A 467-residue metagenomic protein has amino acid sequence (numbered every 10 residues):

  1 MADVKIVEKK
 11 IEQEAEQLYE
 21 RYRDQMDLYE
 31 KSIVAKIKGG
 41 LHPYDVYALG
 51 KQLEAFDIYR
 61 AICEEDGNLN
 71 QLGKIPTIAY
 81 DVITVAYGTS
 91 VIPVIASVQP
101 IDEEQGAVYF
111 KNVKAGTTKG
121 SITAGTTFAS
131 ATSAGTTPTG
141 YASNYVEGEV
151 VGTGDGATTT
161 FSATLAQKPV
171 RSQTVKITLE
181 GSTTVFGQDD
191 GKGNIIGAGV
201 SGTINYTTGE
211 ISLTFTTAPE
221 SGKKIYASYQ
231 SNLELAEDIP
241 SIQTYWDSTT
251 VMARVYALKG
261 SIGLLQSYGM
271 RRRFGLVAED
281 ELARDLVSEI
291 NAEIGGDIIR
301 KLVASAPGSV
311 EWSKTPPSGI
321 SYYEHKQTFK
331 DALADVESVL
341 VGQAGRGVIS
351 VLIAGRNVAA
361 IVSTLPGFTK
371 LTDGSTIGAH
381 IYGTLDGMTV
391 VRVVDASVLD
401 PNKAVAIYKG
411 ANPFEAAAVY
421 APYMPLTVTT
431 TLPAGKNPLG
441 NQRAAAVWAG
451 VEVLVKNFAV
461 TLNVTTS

Functional and structural regions predicted by a protein language model:
M1-D27, S305-A306, F368-A379, T384-G387 (+1 more regions): Short, intrinsically disordered N-terminal pre-domain segments
A2-R171: Extended assembly-interface regions of large multimeric machines
I83-G88, E103-A142, T183-I196, E210 (+2 more regions): Acidic/polar, low-complexity extended loops/arms that serve as protein-protein interfaces in large oligomeric shells
S90-V98, T159-T164, E210-S212, I242-W246 (+2 more regions): Short alpha-helical segments and helix-capping/turn motifs at coil-helix boundaries
P138-S201, Y206, L213, P219: Extended beta-strand solenoid/passenger and fiber regions
Q230-E234, Q243-R284, L365-S467: Sequence/fold signature of self-assembling virion shell proteins
I262-L264, E279-D335: Alpha-helical scaffold segments that mediate packing/assembly in large oligomeric complexes
E311-S375: Extended, solvent-exposed, turn-rich assembly/linker loops in the middle of proteins
